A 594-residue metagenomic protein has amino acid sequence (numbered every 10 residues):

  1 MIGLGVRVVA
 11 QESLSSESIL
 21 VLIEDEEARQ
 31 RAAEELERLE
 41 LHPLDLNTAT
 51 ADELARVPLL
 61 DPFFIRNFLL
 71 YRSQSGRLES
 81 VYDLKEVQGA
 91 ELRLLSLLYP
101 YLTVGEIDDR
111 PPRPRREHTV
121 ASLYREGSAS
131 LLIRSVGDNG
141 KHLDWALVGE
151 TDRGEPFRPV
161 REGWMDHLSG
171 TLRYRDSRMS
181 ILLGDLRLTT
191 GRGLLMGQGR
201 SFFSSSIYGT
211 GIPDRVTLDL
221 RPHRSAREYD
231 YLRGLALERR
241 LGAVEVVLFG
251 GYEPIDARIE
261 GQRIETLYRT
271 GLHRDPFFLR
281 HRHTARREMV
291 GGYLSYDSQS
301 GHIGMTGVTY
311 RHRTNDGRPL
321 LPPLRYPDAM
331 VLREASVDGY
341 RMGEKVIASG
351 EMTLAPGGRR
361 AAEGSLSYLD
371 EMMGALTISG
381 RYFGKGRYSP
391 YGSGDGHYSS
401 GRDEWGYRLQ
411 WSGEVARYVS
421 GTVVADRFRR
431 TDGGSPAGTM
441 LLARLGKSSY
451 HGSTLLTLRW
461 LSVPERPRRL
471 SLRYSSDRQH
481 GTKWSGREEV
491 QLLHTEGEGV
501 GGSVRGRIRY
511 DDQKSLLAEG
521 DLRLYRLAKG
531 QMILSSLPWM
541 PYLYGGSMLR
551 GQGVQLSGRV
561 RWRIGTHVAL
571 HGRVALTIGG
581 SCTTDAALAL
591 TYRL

Functional and structural regions predicted by a protein language model:
I2-V8: C-terminal segment of classical bacterial N-terminal signal peptides
A10-T171, D185-T189: Compositionally biased linear targeting/interaction segments
S128, V148, E155-P156, V160-L168 (+10 more regions): Beta-stranded membrane pore/translocator domains
E150-H167, R221-E228, R280-H283, T353-A355 (+1 more regions): Outer-membrane beta-barrel proteins
W164-L218, P222-D256, M373-S389, L517-G530: Outer membrane beta-barrel
F202-R215, I259-P276, M540-L543: Surface-exposed loop/turn segments flanking beta-strands in extracellular/periplasmic regions
L232, R287, G292-S298, I303-L320 (+1 more regions): Exposed, low-structure sequence patches enriched in small/polar residues
R233, Y252-V290, S298, H302 (+1 more regions): Hydrophobic, small-residue-rich alpha-helical packing segments that form membrane-like cores
